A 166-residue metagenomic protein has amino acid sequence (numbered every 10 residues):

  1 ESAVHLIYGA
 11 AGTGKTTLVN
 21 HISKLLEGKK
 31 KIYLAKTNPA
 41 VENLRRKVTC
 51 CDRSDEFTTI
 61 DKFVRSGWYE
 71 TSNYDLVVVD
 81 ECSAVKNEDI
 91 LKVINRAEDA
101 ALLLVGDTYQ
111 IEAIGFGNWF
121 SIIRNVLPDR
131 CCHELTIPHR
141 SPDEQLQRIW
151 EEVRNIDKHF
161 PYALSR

Functional and structural regions predicted by a protein language model:
E1-R166: Conserved ATP-binding/catalytic motifs of P-loop helicase motor domains
